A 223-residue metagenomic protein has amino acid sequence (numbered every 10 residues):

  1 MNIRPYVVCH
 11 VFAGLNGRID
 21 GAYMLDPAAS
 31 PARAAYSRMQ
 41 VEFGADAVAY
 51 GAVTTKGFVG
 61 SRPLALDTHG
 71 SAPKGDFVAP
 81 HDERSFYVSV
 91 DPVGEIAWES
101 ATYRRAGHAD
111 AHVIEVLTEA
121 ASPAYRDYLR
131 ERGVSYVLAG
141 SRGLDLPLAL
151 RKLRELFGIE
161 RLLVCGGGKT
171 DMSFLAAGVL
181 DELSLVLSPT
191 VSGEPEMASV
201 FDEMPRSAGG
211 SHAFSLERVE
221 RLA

Functional and structural regions predicted by a protein language model:
M1-A223: Enzymes that bind and transform nitrogen-containing heteroaromatic metabolites
